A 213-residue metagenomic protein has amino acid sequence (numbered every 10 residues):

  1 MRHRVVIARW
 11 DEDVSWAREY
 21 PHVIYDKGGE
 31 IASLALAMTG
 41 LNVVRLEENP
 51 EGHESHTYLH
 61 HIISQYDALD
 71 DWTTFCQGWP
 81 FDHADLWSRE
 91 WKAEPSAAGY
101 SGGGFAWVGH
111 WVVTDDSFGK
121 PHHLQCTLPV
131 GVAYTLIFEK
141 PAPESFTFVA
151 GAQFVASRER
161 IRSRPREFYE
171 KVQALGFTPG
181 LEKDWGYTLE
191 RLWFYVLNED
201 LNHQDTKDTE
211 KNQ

Functional and structural regions predicted by a protein language model:
M1-D205: ER/Golgi luminal nucleotide-sugar-dependent glycosyltransferases, focusing on the catalytic module
H203-Q213: Arg/Gly-rich low-complexity intrinsically disordered repeat tracts
